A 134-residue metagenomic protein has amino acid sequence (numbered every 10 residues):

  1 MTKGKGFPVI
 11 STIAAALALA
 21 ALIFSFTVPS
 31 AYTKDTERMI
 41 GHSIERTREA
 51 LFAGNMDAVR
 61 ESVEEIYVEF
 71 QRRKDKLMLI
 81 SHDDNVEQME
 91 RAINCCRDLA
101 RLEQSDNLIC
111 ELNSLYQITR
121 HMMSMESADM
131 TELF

Functional and structural regions predicted by a protein language model:
M1-E49, V63-F134: C-terminal-biased regions
L51-A53: Short, surface-exposed binding/anchoring microloops in extracellular/periplasmic proteins
M56-D57, S105: TPR-repeat structural position
